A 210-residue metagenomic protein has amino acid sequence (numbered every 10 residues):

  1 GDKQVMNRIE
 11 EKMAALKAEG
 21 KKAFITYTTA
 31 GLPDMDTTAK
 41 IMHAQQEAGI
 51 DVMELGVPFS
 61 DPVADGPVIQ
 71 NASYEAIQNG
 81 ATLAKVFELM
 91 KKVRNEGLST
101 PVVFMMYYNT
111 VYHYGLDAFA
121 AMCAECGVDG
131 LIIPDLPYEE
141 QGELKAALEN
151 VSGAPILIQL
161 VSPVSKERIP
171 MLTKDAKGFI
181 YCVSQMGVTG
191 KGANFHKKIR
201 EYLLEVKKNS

Functional and structural regions predicted by a protein language model:
V5-S99, H113, K174: Conserved N-terminal beta1-alpha1 strand-loop-helix module at the mouth
M6-L16, D61-V68, A81-K91, Y112-D117 (+3 more regions): Active-site-adjacent beta->alpha loops and helix N-cap segments on the catalytic face of soluble alpha/beta enzymes
E19-I25, G97-Y107, L148-L160, K208-S210: Short beta-strand/loop segments at the ligand-binding rim of alpha/beta enzyme cores
F24-T38, V103-G115, I158-V164, G192: Active-site mouth loops of central-metabolism enzymes
I25, E54, I132, I180-Y181: Conserved beta-strand positions in the central sheet of alpha/beta enzyme cores
G49, C123-G130, E149-L157, D175-C182 (+1 more regions): Glycine-enriched alpha-helix->loop->beta-strand junction motifs that scaffold or abut catalytic
V57-P58, Y107, D135-Y138, S162 (+1 more regions): Short, ordered loop/turn segments at secondary-structure junctions
V102-D135: Glycine/proline-rich, positively charged, aromatic-decorated active-site loop/lid region on the catalytic face
